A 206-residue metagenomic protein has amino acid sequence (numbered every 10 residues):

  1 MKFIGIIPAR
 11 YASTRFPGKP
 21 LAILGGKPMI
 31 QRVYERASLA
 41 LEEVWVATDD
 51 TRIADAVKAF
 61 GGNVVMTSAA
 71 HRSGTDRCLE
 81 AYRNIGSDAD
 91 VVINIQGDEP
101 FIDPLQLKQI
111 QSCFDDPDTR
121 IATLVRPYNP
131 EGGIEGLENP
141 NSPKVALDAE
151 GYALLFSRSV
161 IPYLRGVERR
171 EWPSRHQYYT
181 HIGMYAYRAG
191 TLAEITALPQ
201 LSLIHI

Functional and structural regions predicted by a protein language model:
K2-T48: N-terminal glycine-rich phosphate-binding loop and ensuing alpha1 helix
P8, N94-Q96, L124-V125: Short beta-strand segments
R15, F101, A186: Short aromatic/basic micro-patch
L41, S87-A89, P117-I121: Short, high-confidence coil segments that cap the C-terminus of an alpha-helix and link into the following beta-strand
W45, R52-Q109: Short phosphate-binding loop-to-helix
P104-L198: Conserved core of the sugar-phosphate nucleotidyltransferase
I204-I206: Conserved small/polar residues in nucleotide/adenosyl-binding loops
